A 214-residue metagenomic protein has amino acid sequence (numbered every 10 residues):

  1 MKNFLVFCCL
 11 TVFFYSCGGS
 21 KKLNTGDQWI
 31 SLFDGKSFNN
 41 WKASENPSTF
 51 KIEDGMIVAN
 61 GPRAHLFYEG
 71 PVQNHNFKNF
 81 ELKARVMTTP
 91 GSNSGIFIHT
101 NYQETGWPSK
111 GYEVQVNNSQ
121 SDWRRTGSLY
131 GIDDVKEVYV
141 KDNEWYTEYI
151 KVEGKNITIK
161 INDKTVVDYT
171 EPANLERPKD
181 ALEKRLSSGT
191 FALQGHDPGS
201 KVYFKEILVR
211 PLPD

Functional and structural regions predicted by a protein language model:
M1-T25: Bacterial Sec-dependent N-terminal signal peptides
C17-D214: Carbohydrate-interacting regions of secretory-pathway proteins
